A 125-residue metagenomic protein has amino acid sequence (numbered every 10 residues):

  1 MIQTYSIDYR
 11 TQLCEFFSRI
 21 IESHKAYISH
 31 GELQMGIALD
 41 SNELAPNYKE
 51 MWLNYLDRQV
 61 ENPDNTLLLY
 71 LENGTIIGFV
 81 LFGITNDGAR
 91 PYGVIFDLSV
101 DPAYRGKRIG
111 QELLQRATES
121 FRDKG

Functional and structural regions predicted by a protein language model:
T4-T11, E15-P91, F96, D101: Acetyl-CoA-dependent GNAT
R19-E22, E119, D123: A generic structural signal for well-ordered alpha-helical segments enriched in polar/charged residues
P46-E50, A117, G125: A general structural signal for short secondary-structure boundary/capping elements
Y55-R58, R116, S120: A generic secondary-structure signal
Y92, L114, F121-G125: Conserved GNAT acetyl-CoA-binding A-motif
V100, G106-E119: Conserved acetyl-CoA-binding loop-helix of GNAT-fold acetyltransferases
